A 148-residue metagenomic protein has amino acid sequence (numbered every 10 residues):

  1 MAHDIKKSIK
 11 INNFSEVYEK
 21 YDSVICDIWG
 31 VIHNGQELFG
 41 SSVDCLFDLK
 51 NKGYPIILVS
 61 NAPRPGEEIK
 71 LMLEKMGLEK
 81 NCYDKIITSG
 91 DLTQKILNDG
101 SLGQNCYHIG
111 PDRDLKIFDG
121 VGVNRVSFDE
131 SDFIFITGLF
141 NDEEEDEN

Functional and structural regions predicted by a protein language model:
M1-N148: HAD-like aspartate-dependent phosphatase fold
